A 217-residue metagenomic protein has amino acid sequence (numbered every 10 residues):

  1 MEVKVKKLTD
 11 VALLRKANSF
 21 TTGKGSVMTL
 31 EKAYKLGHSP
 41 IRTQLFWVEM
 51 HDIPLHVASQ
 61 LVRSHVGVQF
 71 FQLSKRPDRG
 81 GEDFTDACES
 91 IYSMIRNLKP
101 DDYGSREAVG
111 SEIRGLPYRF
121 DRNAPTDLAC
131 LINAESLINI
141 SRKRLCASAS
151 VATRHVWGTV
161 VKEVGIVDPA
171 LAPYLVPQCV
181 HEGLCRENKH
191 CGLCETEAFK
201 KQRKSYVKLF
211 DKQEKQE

Functional and structural regions predicted by a protein language model:
M1-E217: Family-specific signature for flavin-dependent thymidylate synthase
